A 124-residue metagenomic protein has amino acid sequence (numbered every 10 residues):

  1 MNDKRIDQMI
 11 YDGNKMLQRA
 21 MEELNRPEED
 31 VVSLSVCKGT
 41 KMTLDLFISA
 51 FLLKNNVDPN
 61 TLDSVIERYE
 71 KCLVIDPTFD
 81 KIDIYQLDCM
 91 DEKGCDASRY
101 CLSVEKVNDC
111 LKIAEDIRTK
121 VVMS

Functional and structural regions predicted by a protein language model:
M1-S124: Terminal alpha-helical segments
